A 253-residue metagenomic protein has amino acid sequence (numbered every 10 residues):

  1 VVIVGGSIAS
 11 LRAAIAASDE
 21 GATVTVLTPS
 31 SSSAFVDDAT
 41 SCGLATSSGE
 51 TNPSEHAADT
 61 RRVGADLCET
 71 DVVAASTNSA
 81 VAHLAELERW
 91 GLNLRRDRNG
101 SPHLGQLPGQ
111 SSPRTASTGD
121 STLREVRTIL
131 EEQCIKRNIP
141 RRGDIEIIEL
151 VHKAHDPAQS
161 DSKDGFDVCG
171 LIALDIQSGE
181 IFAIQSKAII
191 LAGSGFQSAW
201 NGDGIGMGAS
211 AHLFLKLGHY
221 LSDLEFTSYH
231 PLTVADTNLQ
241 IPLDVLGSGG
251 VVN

Functional and structural regions predicted by a protein language model:
V1-A58, R96-R98, G119-N253: Residues forming the flavin
T46, R62, D66, T70-T77 (+2 more regions): Hydrophobic alpha-helical scaffolding
T60-A65, P108-S111, A188-A192: A short alpha-helix capping/helix-coil boundary motif
V63-H103: Rossmann-like flavin
D66-E69, G100-R127, Q197-A199: Helix-loop-beta segment of a Rossmann-like dinucleotide-binding subdomain
